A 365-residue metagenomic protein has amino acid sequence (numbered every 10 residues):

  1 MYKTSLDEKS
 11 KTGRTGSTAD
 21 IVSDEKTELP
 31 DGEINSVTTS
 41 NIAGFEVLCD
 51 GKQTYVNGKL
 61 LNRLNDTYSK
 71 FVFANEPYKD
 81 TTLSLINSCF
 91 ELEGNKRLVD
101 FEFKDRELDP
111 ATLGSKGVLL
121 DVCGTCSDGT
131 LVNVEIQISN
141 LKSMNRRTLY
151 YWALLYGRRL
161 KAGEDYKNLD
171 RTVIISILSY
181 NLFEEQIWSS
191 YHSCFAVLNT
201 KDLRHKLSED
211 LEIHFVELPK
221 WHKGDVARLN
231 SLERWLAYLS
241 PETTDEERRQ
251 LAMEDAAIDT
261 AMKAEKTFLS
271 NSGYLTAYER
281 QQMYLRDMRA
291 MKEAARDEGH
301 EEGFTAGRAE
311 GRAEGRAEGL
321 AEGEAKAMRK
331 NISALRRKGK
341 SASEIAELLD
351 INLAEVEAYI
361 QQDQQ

Functional and structural regions predicted by a protein language model:
M1-E212, H222-G224: Accessory alpha/beta interaction modules
Y2-K59, V132-Q137, A237-Q365: Short, charged alpha-helical interaction segments and adjacent helix-coil junctions
N62-T67, Q186-S193, A227-E233, Q282 (+2 more regions): Secondary-structure junction/capping motif
I86, W152, L232-L239, E265: Short amphipathic C-terminal alpha-helix that caps PH/PH-like domains
L203, E212-H214, E265, D363: Polar/charged side chains located within well-ordered beta-strands of beta-rich proteins
E209, I213-E254: An acidic, glycine-/histidine-flanked metal-binding catalytic module
